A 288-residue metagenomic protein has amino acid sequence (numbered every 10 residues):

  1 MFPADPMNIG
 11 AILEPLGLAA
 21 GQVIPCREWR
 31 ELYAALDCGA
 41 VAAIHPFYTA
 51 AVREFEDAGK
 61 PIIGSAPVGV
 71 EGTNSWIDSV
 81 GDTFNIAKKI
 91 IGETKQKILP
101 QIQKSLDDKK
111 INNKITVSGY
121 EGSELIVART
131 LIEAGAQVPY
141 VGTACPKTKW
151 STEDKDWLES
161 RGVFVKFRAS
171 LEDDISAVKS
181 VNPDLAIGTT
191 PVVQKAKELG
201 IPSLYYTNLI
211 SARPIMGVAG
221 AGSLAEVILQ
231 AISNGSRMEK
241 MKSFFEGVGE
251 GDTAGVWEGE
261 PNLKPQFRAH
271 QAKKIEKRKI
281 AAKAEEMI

Functional and structural regions predicted by a protein language model:
M1-I288: An N-terminal assembly and electron-transfer interface module characteristic of large anaerobic redox and radical
